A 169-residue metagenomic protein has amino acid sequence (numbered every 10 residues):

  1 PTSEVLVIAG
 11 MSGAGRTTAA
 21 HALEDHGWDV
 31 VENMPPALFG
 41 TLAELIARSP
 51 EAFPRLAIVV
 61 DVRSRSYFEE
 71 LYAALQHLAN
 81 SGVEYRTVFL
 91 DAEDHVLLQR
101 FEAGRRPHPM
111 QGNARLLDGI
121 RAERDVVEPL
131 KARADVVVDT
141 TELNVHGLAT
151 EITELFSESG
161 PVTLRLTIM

Functional and structural regions predicted by a protein language model:
S3, H26, A52-R55, S81-R86 (+2 more regions): Short glycine-/polar-rich loops that comprise or flank the Walker A/P-loop and associated switch/sensor motifs
I8: Hydrophobic anchor at the beta1->P-loop junction of P-loop NTPases
M11-A14: P-loop (Walker A) phosphate-binding loop of NTP-binding proteins
R16-V30: A conserved segment at the C-terminal end of the G1
H26-Q76: Conserved nucleotide-sensing/catalytic segment adjacent to the nucleotide-binding pocket in NTP-handling enzymes
N33, I58-D61, V88-D91, V138-D139 (+1 more regions): Conserved beta-strand segments of the P-loop GTPase G domain that flank and frequently precede/overlap
V83-E128, V136, T140-T141: A glycine- and Lys/Arg-enriched "phosphate-lid" helix/loop adjacent to the NTP-binding pocket of small-molecule kinases
D118-M169: C-terminal accessory "lid"/substrate-recognition subdomains
